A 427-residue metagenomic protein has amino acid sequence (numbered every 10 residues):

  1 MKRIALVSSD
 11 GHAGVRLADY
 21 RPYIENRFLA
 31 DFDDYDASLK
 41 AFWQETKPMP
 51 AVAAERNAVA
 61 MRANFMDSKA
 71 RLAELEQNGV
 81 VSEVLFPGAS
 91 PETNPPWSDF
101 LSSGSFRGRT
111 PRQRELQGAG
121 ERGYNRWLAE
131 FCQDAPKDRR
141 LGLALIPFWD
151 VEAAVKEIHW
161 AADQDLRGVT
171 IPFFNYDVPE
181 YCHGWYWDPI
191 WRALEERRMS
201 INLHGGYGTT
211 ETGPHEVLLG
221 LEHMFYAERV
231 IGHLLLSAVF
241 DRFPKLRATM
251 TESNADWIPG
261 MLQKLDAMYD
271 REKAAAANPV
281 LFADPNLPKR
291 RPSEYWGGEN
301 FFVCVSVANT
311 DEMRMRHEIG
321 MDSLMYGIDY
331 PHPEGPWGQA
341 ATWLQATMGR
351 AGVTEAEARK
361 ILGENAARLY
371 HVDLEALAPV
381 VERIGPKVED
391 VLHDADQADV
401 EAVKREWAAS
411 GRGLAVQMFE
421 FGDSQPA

Functional and structural regions predicted by a protein language model:
M1-V7, A18-Q77, V81-S82, A119 (+8 more regions): Mid-to-C-terminal alpha-helical segments outside catalytic/metal-binding sites
L6, E55-A60, A73-S98, R139-P147 (+1 more regions): Divalent metal-dependent hydrolysis catalytic cores, especially in the metallo-beta-lactamase
D10-A13: Metal-dependent nucleic-acid phosphoesterase active-site entry motif
L17, R21-R62, F100-R114, T209-F225 (+1 more regions): Active-site gating loops and adjacent loop-to-helix segments of metal-dependent hydrolytic enzymes
P87-L141, I146-P147, W160-D165, P179: Active-site-proximal, glycine-rich beta->alpha crossover segments in alpha/beta enzymes that shape flexible
G88-E92, G205-T209, Y330-P333: Short glycine-enriched loops at secondary-structure junctions
E92-P96, A154, T209-P214, P336-W337: Short acidic/His/Gly/Ser-rich catalytic and metal-binding motifs that mark active-site loops of diverse hydrolases
L141, I146, E152, I158-M325 (+1 more regions): Catalytic pocket-lining loop regions of alpha/beta-barrel enzymes, especially the amidohydrolase/enolase/GH5 lineages
